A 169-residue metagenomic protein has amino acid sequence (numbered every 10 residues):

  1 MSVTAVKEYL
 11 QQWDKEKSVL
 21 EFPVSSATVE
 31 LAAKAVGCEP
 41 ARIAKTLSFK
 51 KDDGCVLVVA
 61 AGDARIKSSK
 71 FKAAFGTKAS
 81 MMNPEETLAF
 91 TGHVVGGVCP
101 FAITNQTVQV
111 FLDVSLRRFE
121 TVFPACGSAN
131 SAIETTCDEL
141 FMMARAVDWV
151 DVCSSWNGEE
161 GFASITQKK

Functional and structural regions predicted by a protein language model:
M1-K169: Extended, low-hydrophobicity, polar/charged segments
